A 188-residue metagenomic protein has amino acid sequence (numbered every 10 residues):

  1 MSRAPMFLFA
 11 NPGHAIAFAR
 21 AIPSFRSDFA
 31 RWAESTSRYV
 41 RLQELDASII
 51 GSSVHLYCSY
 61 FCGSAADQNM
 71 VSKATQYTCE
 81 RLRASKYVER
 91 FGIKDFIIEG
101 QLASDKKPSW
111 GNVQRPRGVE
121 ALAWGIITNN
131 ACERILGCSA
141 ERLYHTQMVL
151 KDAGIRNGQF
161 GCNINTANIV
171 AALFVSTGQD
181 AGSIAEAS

Functional and structural regions predicted by a protein language model:
M1-G51, L56-S59: Small-residue-rich
S64-S188: Glycine-rich anion/phosphate-binding loop at the beta-strand->alpha-helix junction
